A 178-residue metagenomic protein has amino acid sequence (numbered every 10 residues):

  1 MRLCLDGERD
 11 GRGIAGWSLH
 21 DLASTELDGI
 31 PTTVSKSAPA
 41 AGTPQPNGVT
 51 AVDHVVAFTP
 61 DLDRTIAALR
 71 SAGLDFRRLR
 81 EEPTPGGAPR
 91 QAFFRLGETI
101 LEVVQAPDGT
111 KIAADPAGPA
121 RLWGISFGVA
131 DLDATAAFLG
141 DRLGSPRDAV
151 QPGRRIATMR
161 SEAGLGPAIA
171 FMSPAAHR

Functional and structural regions predicted by a protein language model:
M1-R77, G87-A88, R95-R178: Glyoxalase I/VOC metalloenzyme domain signal
R80-E82: Short helix-loop boundary/capping segments
